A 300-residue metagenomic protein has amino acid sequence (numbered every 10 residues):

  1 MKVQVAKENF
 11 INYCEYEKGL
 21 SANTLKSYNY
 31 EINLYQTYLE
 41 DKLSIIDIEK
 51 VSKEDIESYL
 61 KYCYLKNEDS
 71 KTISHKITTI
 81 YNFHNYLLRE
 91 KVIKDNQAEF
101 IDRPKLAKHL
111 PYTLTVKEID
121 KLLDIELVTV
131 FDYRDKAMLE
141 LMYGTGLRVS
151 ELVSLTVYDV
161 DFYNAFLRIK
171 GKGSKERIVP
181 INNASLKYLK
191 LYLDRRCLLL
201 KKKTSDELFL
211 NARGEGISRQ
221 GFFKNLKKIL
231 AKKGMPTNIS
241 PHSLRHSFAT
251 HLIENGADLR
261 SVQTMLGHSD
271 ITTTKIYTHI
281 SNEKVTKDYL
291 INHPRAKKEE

Functional and structural regions predicted by a protein language model:
M1-E300: Conserved catalytic core of the tyrosine transesterase superfamily
